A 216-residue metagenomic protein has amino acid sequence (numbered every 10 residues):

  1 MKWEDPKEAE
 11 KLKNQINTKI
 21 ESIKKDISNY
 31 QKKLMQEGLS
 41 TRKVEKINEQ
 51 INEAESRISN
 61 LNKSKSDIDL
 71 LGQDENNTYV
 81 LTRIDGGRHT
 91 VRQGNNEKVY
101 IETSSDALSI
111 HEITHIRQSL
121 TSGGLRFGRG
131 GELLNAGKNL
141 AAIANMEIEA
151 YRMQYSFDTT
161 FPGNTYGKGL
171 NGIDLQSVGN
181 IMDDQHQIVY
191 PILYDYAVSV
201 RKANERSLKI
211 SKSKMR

Functional and structural regions predicted by a protein language model:
K2-D5, A9, S40-D106: Catalytic zinc-binding patch centered on the HExxH motif and its immediate surroundings that defines zinc-dependent
K7, L134-R216: Active-site or metal-binding loop neighborhoods of secreted/extracellular toxin and effector enzymes
A9-L12, I16-E37, A54, L61 (+2 more regions): Non-transmembrane amphipathic alpha-helical segments
L12, K19, D26, S105-S109 (+3 more regions): Stable alpha-helical elements in mature extracytoplasmic
N14, E37, E45-E55, T159-G163 (+1 more regions): Membrane-insertion modules used to breach or fuse lipid bilayers
Y79-I84, V99, S104, L120 (+1 more regions): Terminal targeting/leader modules
T103, A107, S119-R152: Post-HEXXH active-site segment of zinc metalloproteases
T114, Q118: Short active-site segment of divalent metal-dependent hydrolases/proteases that encodes the spacing between
